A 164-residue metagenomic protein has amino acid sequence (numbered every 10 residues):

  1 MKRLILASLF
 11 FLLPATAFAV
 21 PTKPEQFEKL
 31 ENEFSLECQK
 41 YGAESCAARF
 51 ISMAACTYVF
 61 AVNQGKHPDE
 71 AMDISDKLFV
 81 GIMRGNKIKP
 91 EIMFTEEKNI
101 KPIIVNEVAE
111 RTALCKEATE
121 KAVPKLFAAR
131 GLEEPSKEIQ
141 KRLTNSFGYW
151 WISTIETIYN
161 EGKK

Functional and structural regions predicted by a protein language model:
M1-P21: Classical Sec-dependent N-terminal signal peptides that target proteins to the secretory pathway
L4-I5, M53, Y149: Alpha-helical solenoid repeat scaffolds
I5-L6, Q26, L114: Sequence-pattern detector for short linear motifs and compositional/periodic biases rather than a specific fold
S8, L13-P14, V62, K77 (+1 more regions): Compositionally biased, intrinsically disordered low-complexity segments
F10-F11, E33, S146, G162: A generic structural signal for ordered secondary structure
A19-D69: Immediate post-signal-peptide N-terminus of mature secreted/exported proteins
K66-K164: Compact alpha-helical subdomains of small soluble proteins
